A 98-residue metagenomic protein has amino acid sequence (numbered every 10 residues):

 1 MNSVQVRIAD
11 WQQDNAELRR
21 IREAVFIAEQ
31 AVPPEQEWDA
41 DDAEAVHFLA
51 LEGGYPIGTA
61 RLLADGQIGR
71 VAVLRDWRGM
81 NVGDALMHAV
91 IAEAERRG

Functional and structural regions predicted by a protein language model:
M1-E37, Y55: Short amphipathic alpha-helix that is part of the acyltransferase structural core
V4, V46, G58: Change "...and in nucleic-acid phosphodiester-cleaving endonucleases..." to "...and in nucleic-acid processing enzymes
W38-A43: Short loop/turn motifs at secondary-structure junctions and domain boundaries
E44, Y55-P56, G98: Short, basic and Ser/Thr-rich N-terminal targeting/leader segments
L49, G54-A72: Conserved beta-strand in the GNAT
V71-R78, A94: A short, internal acetyl-CoA/4′-phosphopantetheine-binding micro-motif in the GNAT/acyltransferase core
G79-A92: Conserved acetyl-CoA-binding loop-helix of GNAT-fold acetyltransferases
A92-G98: Conserved GNAT acetyl-CoA-binding A-motif
